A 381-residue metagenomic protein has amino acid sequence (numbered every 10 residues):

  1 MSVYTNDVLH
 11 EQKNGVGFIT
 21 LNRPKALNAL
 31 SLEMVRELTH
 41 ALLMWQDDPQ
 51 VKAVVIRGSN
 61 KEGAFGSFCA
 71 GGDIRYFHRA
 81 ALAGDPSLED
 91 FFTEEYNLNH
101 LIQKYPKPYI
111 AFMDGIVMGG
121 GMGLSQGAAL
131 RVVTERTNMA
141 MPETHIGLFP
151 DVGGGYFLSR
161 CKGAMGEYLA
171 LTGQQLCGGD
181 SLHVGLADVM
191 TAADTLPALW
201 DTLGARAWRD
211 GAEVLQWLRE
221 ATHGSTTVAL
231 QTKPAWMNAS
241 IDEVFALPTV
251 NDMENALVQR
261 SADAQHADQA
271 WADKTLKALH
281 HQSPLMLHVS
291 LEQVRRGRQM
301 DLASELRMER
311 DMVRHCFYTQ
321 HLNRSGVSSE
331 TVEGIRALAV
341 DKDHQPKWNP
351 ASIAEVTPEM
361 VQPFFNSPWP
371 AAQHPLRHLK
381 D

Functional and structural regions predicted by a protein language model:
M1-R57, P375, L379-D381: Conserved CoA-thioester-binding segment of acyl-CoA-metabolizing enzymes
I19, E37-L82, L101-F112, T134-T137: A structural preference for short, pocket-lining loop segments at secondary-structure junctions
N60, I102-I146, L169, G173-G178 (+1 more regions): Glycine-rich beta-to-alpha active-site loop
I74-M113, G154, P363-P370, L376-R377: An acidic, glycine-rich surface segment that forms the CoA-thioester-binding/catalytic face of crotonase-fold enzymes
G153-Y156, R160-E213: Contiguous mid-protein beta-loop-alpha structural module that forms a pocket-lining wall or clamp of enzyme active
A192-L279: Amphipathic alpha-helical blocks and their helix-capping loop/short-beta junctions
E254-R324, S328-R336: Substrate-recognition/cap regions that form aromatic- and gly/pro-loop-enriched pockets for small-molecule ligands
C316, Q320-D381: C-terminal amphipathic alpha-helical interaction region
